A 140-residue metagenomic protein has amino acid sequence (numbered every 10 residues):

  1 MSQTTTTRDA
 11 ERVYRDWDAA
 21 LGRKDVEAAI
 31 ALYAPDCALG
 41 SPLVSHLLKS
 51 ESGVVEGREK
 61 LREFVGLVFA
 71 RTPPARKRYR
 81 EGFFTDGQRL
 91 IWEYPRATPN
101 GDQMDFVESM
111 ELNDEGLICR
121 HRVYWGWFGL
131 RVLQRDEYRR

Functional and structural regions predicted by a protein language model:
M1-P35, D136-R140: Short, low-complexity N-terminal intrinsically disordered segments enriched in polar/charged residues
S2, Y14, H46-S50, P95: Residue-level detector of alpha-helix boundaries and kinks
S2-T5, R62, G66-R140: A beta-strand edge to alpha-helix "cap/lid" segment located at domain peripheries
T7, V26-D86: A solvent-exposed, acidic/Ser-Thr-rich amphipathic alpha-helical stretch
R8-L21, V55-L61, G116, H121: Short charge-dense sequence patches
A10-Y14, D18, P42-H46, I91: Generic alpha-helix detector with strongest preference for long hydrophobic helices that associate with membranes
